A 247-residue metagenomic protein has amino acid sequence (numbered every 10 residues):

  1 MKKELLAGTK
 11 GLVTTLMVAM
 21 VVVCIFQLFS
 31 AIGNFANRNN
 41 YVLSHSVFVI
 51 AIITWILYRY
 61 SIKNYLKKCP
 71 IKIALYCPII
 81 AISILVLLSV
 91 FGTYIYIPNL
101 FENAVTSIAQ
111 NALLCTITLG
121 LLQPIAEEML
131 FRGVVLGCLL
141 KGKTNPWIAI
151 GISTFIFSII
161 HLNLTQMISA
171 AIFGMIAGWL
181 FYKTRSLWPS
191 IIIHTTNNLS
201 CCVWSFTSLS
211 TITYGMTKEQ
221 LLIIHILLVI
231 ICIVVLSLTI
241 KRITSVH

Functional and structural regions predicted by a protein language model:
M1-P70, I82, V86, L199-H247: N-terminal, membrane-interfacial amphipathic/helix-forming hydrophobic leader that caps and precedes the first
G11, T15, A149-I150, M167 (+1 more regions): Alpha-helical transmembrane segments and their helix-entry boundary regions
G33-I50, N111-T118, N145-S153, S186-P189 (+1 more regions): Membrane-interface starts of transmembrane alpha-helices
F35-R38, I62-M129, G137-K141, G215: Juxtamembrane helix-loop-helix connectors linking adjacent transmembrane helices in multi-pass membrane enzymes
P78, I117, L121, I125 (+7 more regions): Residue-level signature of the transmembrane alpha-helical core of multi-pass small-molecule transporters
I125-L130, V134-V135, N163, T196 (+1 more regions): Active-site His/Glu-centered metal-binding helix of metallohydrolases
A126-I152, W179-S186: Membrane-interface helix/loop boundary segments of multi-pass membrane proteins
Q166-Q220: Functionally important transmembrane alpha-helices
